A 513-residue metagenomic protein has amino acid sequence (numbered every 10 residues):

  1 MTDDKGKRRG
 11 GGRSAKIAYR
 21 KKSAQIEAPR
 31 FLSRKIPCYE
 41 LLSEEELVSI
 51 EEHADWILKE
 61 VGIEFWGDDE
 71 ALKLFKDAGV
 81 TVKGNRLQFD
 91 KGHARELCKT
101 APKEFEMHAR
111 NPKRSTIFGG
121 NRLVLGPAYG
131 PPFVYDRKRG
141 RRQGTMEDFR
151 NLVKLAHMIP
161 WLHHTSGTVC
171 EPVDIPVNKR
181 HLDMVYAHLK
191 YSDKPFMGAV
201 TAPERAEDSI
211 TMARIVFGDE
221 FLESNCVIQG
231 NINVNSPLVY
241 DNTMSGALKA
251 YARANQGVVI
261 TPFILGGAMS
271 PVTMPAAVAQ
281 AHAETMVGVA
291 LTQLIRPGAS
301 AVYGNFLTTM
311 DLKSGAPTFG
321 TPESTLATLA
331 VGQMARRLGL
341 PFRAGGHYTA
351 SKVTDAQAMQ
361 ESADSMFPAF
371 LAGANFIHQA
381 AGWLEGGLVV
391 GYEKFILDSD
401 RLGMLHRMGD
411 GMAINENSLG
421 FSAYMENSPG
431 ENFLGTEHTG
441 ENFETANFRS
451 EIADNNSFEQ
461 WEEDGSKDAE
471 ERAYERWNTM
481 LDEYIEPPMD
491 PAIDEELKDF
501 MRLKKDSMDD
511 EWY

Functional and structural regions predicted by a protein language model:
D3-G6, G10-R30, E40-E52, V61-G62 (+2 more regions): Catalytic-core signal marking the mid-to-C-terminal active-site face
I26-R30, E46-D55, I117-K138, E171 (+1 more regions): N-terminal small/glycine-rich loop or linker at the start of catalytic domains across soluble metabolic enzymes
P29-R34, K76-G79, V227, L265-G266 (+5 more regions): Short acidic (Asp/Glu) and glycine-rich catalytic loops that position anionic groups and cofactors
R34, E52-I63, D77-T81, K99-K103 (+13 more regions): Generic secondary-structure signature for well-ordered alpha-helical cores
E45, S49, W66, E70 (+14 more regions): Conserved active-site and cofactor/substrate-binding residues in soluble primary-metabolism enzymes
E70-D77, N305-D311, G346-T354, G382-L388 (+2 more regions): A glycine-rich phosphate-binding loop feature that marks nucleotide/adenosyl-phosphate handling sites
T81, L87-P271, P275: Catalytic alpha/beta active-site cores
N231-R401: Glycine-rich anion/phosphate-binding loop at the beta-strand->alpha-helix junction
